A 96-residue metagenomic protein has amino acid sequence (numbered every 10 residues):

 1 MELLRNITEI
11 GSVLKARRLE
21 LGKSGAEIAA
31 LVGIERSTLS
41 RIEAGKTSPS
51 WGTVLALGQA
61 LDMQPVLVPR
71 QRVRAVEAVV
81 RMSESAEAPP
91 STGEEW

Functional and structural regions predicted by a protein language model:
M1-E9: A detector for short, charged/polar N-terminal pre-domain segments
S12-I28, A56, A86, P90: Short basic helix-loop element that most often maps to the first helix and adjoining turn of HTH DNA-binding modules
G22-S40: Short alpha-helical DNA-recognition segment
S50-V68: DNA major-groove recognition helix of helix-turn-helix/homeodomain DNA-binding modules
L67-W96: Short, charged recognition helix plus adjacent turn of helix-turn-helix-like nucleic-acid-binding domains
